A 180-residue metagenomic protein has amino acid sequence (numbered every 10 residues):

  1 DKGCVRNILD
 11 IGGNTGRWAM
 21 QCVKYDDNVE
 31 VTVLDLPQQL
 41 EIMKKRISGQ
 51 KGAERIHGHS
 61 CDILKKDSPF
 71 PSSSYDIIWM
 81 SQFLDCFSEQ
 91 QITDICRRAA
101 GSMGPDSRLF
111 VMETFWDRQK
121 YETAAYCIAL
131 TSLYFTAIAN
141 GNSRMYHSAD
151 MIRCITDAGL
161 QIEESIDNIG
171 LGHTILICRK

Functional and structural regions predicted by a protein language model:
K2, L9-K180: Alpha-helical subdomain
